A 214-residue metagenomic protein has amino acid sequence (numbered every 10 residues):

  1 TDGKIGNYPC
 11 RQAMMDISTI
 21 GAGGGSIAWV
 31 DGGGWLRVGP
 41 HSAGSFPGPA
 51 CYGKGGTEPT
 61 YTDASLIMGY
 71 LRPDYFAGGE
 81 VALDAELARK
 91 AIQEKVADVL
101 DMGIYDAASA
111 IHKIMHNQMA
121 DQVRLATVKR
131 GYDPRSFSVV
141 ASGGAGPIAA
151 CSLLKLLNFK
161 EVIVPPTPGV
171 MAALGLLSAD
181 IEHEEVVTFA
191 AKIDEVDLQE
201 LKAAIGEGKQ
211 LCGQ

Functional and structural regions predicted by a protein language model:
T1-Q214: N-terminally biased helix-coil "hinge/interface" segments that flank
